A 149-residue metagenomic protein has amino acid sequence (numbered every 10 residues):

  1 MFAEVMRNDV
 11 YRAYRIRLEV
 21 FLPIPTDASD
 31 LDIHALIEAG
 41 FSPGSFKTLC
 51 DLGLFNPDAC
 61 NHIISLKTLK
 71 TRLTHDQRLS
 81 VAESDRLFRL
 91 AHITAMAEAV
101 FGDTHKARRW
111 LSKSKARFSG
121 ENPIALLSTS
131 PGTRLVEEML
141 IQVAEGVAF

Functional and structural regions predicted by a protein language model:
M1-F149: Non-transmembrane "mature" sequence context
